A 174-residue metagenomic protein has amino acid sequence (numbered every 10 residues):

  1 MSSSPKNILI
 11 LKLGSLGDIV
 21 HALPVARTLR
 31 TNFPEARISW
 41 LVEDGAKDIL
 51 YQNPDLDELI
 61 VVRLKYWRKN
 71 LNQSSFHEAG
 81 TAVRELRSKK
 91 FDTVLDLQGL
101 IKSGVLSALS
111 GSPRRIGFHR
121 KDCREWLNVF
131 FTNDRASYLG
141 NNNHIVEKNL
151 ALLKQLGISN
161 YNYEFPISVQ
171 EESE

Functional and structural regions predicted by a protein language model:
M1-E174: Catalytic machinery of carbohydrate-active enzymes, primarily nucleotide-sugar-dependent glycosyltransferases
